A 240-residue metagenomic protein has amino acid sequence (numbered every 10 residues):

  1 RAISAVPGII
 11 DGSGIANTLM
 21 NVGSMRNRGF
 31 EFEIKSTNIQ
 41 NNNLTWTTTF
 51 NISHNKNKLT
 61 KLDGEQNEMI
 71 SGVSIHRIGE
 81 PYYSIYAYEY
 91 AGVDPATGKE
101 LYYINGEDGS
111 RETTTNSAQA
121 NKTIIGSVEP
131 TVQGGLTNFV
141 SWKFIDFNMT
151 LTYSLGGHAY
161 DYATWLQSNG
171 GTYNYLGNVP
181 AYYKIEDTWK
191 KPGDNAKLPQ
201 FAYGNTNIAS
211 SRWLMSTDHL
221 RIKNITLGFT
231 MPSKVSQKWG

Functional and structural regions predicted by a protein language model:
R1-V22, N57-E129, D146-S216: Surface-exposed, extracytoplasmic segments of Gram-negative outer-membrane nutrient-acquisition systems
L19-T45, N55-L59, G72-I75: Conserved, well-structured beta-alpha core segment at the onset of a catalytic domain
N21, K35-T37, T123-I125, G134-T137 (+1 more regions): Generic recognition of flexible, low-complexity loop/linker segments
M25-N27, T131, L220: Membrane-spanning beta-strands of outer-membrane beta-barrel proteins
R28-N38, W46-H54, G134-V140, I145-Y153 (+1 more regions): Membrane-embedded beta-strands that build the outer-membrane beta-barrel scaffold
I39-W46, L59-G64, K99, S233-G240: Short loop/turn motifs that connect adjacent beta-strands in outer-membrane beta-barrel proteins
Q40-N42, R77-E80, G92, T137-S141 (+1 more regions): A general structural signal for short secondary-structure junctions and capping/turn motifs
T47, I85, H219: A residue-level signal for beta-strand positions that form part of recognition/binding surfaces within mature
